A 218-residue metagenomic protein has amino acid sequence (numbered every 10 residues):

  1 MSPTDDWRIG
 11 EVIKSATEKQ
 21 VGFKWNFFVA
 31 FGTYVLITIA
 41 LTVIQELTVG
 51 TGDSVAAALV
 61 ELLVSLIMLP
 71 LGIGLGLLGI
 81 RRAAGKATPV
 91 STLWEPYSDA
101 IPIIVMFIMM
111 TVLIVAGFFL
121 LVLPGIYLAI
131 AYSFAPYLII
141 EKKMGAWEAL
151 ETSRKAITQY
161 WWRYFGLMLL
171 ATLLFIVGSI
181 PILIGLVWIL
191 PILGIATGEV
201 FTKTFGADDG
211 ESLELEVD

Functional and structural regions predicted by a protein language model:
P3-T4, D53-A87, T111-E151, S179-E211: Selective recognition of hydrophobic, aromatic-rich stretches within alpha-helical transmembrane segments of polytopic
T4-I37, A87-A116, L128-S179, V217-D218: Interfacial aromatic "cap" segments that immediately flank transmembrane helices in multipass membrane proteins
Y34, T42, E46, G76-L78: Hydrophobic alpha-helical segments of integral membrane proteins
T38-T51, G178-S179: Juxtamembrane "helix exit" motif at the C-terminal ends of alpha-helical transmembrane segments in multi-pass membrane
Q45-E46, A58-L62, I101-P102, A116-V122 (+1 more regions): Short, functional N-terminal and low-complexity linear motifs
